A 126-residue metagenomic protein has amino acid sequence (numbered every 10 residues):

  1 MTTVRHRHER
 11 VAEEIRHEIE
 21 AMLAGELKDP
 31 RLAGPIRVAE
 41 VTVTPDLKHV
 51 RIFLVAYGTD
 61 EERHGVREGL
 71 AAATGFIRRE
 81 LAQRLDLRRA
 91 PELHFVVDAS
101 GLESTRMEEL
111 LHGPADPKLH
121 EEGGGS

Functional and structural regions predicted by a protein language model:
M1-V50, V55-S126: Charge-rich, low-complexity N-terminal segments
